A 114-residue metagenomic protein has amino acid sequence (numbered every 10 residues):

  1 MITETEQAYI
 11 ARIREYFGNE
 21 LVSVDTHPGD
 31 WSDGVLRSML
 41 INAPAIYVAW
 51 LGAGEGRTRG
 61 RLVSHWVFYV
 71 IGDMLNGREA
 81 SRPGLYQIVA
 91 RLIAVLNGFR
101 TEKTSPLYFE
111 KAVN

Functional and structural regions predicted by a protein language model:
M1-N114: Charged, amphipathic alpha-helical segments and their flanking helix caps
